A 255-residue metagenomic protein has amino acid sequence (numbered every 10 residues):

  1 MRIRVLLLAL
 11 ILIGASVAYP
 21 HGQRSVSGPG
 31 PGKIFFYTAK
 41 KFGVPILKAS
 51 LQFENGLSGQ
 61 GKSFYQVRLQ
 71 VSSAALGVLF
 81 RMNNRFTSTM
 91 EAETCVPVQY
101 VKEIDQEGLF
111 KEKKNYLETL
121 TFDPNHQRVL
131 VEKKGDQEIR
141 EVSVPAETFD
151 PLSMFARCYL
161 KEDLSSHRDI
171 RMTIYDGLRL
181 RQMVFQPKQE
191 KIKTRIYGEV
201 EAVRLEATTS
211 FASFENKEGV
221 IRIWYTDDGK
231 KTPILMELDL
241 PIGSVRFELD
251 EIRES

Functional and structural regions predicted by a protein language model:
V5-I13: Sec-dependent N-terminal signal peptides
G14-Y19: C-terminal segment of classical bacterial N-terminal signal peptides
H21-P124, K161-S255: Acidic, serine/threonine-rich low-complexity disordered tracts
T121-I174: Active-site/ligand-binding surface loops and adjacent short beta/alpha elements that line catalytic pockets across
